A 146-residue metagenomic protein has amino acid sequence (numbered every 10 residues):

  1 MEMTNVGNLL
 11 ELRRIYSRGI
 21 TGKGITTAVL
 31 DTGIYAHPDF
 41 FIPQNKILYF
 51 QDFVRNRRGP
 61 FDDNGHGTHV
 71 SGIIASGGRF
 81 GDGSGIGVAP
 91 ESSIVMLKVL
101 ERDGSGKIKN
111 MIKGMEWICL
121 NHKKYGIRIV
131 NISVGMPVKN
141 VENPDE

Functional and structural regions predicted by a protein language model:
M1-R18: Autoinhibitory propeptides
G7-L10, G77, K113-M115: Short, well-ordered amphipathic alpha-helical segments that serve as non-catalytic structural scaffolds within diverse
R13, G72, E116: Surface-exposed charge patches
Y16-V29, I34-L48, R57-K109, Y125-R128: Subtilisin-like serine protease catalytic core
F50-D52: Residue-level detector of high-confidence beta-strand sites
L100-E146: Substrate-binding/access-modulating region of protease and related hydrolase catalytic domains
